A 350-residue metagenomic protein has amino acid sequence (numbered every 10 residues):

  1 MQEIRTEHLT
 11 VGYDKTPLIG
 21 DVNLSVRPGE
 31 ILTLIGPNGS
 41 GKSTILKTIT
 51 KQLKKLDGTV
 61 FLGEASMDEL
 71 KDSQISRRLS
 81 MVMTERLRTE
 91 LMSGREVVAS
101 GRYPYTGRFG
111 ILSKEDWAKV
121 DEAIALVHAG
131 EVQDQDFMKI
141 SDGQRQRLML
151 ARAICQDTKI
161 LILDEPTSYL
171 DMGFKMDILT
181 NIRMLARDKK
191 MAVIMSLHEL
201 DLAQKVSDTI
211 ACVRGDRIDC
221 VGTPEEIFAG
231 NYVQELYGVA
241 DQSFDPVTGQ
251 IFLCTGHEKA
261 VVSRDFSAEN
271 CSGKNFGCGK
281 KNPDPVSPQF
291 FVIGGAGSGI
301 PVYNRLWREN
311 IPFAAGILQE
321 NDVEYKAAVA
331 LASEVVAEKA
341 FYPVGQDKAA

Functional and structural regions predicted by a protein language model:
I35-P37: The feature captures the beta-strand-to-loop junction immediately N-terminal to the Walker
T50: Helix-to-loop junction immediately C-terminal to a conserved catalytic motif
G58-S66: Conserved ABC transporter NBD signature motif
A99, K114-V132, D157: Conserved ABC ATPase "signature" region
L161-E165: Catalytic Walker B motif of ABC-type/P-loop ATPase nucleotide-binding domains
A211, G215-E226: Conserved switch/coupling elements of ABC/ABC-like ATPase nucleotide-binding domains
G238-Q346: ABC ATPase nucleotide-binding domains
